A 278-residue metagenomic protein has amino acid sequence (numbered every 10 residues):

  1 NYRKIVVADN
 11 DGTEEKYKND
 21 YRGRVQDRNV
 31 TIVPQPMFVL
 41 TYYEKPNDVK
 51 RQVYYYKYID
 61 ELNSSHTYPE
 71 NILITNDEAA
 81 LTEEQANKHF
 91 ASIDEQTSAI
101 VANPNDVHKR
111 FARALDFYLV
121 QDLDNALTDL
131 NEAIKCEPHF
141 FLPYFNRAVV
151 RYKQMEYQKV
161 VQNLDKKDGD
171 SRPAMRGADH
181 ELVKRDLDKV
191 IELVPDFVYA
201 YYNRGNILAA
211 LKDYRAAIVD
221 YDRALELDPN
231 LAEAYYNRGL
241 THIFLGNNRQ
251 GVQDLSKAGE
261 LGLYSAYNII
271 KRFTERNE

Functional and structural regions predicted by a protein language model:
Y2-E278: Alpha-helical tetratricopeptide repeat
